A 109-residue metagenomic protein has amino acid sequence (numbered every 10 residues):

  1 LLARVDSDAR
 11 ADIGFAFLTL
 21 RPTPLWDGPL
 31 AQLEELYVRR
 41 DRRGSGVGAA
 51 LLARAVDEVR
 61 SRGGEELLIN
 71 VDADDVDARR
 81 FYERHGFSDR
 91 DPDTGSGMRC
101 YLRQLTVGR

Functional and structural regions predicted by a protein language model:
L1-G28, E34, R39, L52-A53 (+3 more regions): Acetyl-CoA-dependent GNAT
Q32, G63-E65: Short loop/turn motifs at secondary-structure junctions
V38, G44-D57, R80-R84: Conserved acetyl-CoA-binding loop-helix of GNAT-fold acetyltransferases
R43, E65-A78, G95-M98, L102 (+1 more regions): Conserved beta-strand-loop-alpha-helix junction that forms the acyl-donor binding cleft
E83-D93: Conserved acetyl-CoA-binding loop of GNAT-fold acetyltransferases
